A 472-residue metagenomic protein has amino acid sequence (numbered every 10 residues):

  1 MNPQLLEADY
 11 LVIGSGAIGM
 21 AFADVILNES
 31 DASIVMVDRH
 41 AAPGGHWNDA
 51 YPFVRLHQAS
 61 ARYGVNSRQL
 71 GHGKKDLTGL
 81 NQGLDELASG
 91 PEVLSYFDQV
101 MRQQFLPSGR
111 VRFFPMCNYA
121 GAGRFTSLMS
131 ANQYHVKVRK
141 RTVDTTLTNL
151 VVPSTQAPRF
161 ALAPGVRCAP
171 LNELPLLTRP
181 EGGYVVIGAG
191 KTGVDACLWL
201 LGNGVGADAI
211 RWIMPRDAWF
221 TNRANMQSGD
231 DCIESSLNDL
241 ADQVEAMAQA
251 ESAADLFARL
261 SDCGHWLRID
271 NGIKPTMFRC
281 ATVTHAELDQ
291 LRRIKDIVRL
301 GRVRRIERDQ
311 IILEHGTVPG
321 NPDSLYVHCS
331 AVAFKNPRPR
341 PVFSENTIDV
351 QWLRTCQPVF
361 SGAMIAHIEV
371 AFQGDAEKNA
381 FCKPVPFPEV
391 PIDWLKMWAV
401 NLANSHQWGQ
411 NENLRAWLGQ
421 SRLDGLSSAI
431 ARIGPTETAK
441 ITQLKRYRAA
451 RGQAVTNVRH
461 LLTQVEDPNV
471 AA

Functional and structural regions predicted by a protein language model:
M1-Y10, N28-S33, N149-P175, R459-A471: Extreme N-terminal leader/targeting segments of oxidoreductases
L5-M36, Y184-N203: N-terminal Rossmann-like FAD-binding beta1-loop-alpha1 element of flavoenzymes
L11-I13, H135-V151, Y184-I187, N321-A333: Short hydrophobic core segments
R39-Y96, I213-D270: Glycine-rich active-site loop/strand segments that organize a redox cofactor
G44, L198, I297-L300, R304-A439: Glycine-enriched catalytic-core subsegment of oxygenase/oxidase enzymes
L77-P153, D270, C280, E287-L313 (+1 more regions): Feature captures the FAD/FMN-dependent oxidoreductase FAD-binding
G83, S89, Y96, R141 (+3 more regions): Glycine-rich dinucleotide-binding loop and its adjacent helix/turn
C263-G264, R268-P339, A429-A472: C-terminal catalytic lobe of FAD-dependent flavoproteins
